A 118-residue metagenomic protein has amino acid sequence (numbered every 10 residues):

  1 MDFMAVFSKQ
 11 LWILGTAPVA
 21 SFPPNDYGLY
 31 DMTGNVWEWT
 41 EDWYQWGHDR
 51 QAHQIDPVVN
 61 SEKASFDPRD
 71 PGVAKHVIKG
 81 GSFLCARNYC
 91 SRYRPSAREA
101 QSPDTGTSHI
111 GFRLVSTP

Functional and structural regions predicted by a protein language model:
M1-L29: A short, contiguous structural element within a folded domain that forms the immediate neighborhood of a functional site
K9-A17, M32-P118: Surface-exposed recognition segments
